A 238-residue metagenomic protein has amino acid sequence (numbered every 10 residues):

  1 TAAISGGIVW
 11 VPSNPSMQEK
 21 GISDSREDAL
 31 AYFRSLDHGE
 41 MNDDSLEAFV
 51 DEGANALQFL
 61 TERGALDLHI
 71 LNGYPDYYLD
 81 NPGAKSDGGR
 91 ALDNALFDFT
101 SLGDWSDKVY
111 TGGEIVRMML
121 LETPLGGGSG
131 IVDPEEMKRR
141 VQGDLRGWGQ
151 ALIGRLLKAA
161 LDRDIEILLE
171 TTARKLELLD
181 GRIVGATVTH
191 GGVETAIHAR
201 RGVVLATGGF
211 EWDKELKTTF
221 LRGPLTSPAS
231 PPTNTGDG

Functional and structural regions predicted by a protein language model:
T1-A31, L216-F220, L225: Conserved N-terminal glycine-rich FAD pyrophosphate-binding loop of Rossmann-like flavoproteins
A2-A3, A160, L179, T195-H198: Solvent-exposed alpha-helices and their adjacent loops that cap or buttress functional pockets in soluble metabolic
S5-G6, R163, R182, A199-R201: Short coil/turn connectors at secondary-structure junctions
P12-L68, K158-A159, D237: Conserved FAD-binding subdomain of flavin-dependent enzymes
R26-Y32, L121-D133, A196-K217: Short, composition-biased local secondary-structure segments
D37-N42, T187-I197: A structured beta-alpha segment of the ubiquitous adenosine-cofactor-binding alpha/beta core
V50-G191: Conserved redox-cofactor binding core of oxidoreductases
G143-Q150, D162, H190-G238: Glycine-rich loop(s) and the adjacent beta-strand/alpha-helix scaffold that form part
